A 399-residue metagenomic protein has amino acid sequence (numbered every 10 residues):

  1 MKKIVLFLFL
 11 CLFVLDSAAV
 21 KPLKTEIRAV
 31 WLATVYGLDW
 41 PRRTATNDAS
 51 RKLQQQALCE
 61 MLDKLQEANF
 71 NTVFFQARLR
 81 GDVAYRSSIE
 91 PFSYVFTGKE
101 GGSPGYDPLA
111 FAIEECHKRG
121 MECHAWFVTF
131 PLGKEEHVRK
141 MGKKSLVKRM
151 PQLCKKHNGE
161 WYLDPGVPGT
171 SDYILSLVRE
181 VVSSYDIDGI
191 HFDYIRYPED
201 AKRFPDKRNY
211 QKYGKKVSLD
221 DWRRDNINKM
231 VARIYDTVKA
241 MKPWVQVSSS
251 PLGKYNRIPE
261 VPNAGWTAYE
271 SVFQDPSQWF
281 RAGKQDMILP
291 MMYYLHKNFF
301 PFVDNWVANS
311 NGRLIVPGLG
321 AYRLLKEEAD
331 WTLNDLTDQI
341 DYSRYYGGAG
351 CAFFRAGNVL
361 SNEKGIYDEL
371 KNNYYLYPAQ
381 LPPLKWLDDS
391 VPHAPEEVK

Functional and structural regions predicted by a protein language model:
P22-V30, F70-R80, D107-K155, H191 (+2 more regions): Glycine-rich, aromatic-flanked loop segments that form ligand/cofactor-binding clefts across common enzyme folds
T25, A33, G37-Q56, E114 (+3 more regions): Active-site-adjacent "subsite" loops/lids of carbohydrate-active enzymes
L32-T34, L38, V245-G265, V303-Q339: Active-site clefts of carbohydrate-active enzymes
N47-A68, V95-R119, Y173, D225-R233: Aromatic- and glycine-enriched glycan-recognition loops and surfaces that form the carbohydrate-binding subsites
L53-D82, S184-G189, Q278, A282-M287 (+1 more regions): Catalytic domains of carbohydrate-active enzymes, especially glycoside hydrolases
A68-P104: Aromatic-lined carbohydrate-binding/catalytic grooves of carbohydrate-active enzymes
F70-N71, R78, R119, K148-Q278 (+1 more regions): Polysaccharide-binding and catalytic clefts of secreted carbohydrate-active enzymes
P276-F299, N311-L387: Substrate-binding cleft of secreted/luminal carbohydrate-active enzymes
